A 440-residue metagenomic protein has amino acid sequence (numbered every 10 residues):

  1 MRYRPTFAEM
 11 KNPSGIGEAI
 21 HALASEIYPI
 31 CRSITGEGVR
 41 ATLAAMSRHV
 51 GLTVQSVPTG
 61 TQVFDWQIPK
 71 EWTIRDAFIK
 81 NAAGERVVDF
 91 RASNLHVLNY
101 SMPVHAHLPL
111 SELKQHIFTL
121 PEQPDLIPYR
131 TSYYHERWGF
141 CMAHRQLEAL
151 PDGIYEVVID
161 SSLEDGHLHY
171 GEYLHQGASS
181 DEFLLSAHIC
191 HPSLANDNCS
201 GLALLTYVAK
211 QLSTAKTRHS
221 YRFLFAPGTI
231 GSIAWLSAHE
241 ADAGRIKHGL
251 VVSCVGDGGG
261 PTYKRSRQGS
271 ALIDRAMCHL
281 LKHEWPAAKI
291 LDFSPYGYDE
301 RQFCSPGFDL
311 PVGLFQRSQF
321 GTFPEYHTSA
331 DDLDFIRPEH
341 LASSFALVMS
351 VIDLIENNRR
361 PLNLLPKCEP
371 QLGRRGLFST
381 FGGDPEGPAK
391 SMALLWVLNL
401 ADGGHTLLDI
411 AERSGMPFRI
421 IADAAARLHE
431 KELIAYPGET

Functional and structural regions predicted by a protein language model:
M1-T440: N-terminal hydrophobic/helix-forming segments and targeting peptides
